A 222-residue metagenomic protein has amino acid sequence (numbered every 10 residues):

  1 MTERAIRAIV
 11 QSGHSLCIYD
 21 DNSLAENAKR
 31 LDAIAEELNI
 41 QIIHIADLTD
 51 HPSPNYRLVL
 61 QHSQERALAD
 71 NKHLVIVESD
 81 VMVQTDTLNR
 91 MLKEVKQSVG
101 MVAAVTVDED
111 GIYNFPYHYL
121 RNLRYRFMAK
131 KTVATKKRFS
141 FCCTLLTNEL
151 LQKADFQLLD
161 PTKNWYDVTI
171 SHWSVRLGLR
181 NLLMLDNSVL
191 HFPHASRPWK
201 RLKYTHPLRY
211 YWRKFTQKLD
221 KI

Functional and structural regions predicted by a protein language model:
M1-S12: Short, well-formed alpha-helical segments that are part of the catalytic scaffolds of diverse glycosyltransferases
V10-L48: Acidic donor-binding segment of Leloir-type glycosyltransferases
L38-L68: Active-site-proximal specificity loops/subdomain of glycosyltransferases
N71-M82: Short beta-strand-to-loop acidic/aromatic patch adjacent to the donor-nucleotide binding site
L88-A103: Conserved donor-nucleotide/metal-binding helix-loop-beta segment in metal-dependent transferases, i.e., the alpha-helix
V102-Y117: Short beta-strand-to-loop element that shapes/binds the nucleotide-sugar donor at the catalytic cleft/hinge
R126-L146: A recurrent flexible, glycine/aromatic-enriched loop bordering the glycosyltransferase active site that acts as
D160-I222: C-terminal catalytic/acceptor-binding lobe
